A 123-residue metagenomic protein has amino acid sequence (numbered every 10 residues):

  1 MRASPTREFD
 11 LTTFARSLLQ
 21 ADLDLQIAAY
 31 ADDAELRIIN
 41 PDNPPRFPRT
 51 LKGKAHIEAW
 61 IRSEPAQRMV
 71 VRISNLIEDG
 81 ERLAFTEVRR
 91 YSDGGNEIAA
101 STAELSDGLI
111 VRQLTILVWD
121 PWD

Functional and structural regions predicted by a protein language model:
M1-A28, D32, W122: Short, low-complexity N-terminal intrinsically disordered segments enriched in polar/charged residues
R2, A31-E78: A solvent-exposed, acidic/Ser-Thr-rich amphipathic alpha-helical stretch
A29, D33, E78-R82, A103-V111: Short, solvent-exposed coil/turn segments at beta-strand boundaries
Q67, D93-G95: Short loop/turn motifs at secondary-structure junctions and domain boundaries
F85-S92: Short beta-strand segments that buttress and anchor functional surface loops
I98-D123: Short beta-strand edge/turn micro-motifs at domain boundaries
